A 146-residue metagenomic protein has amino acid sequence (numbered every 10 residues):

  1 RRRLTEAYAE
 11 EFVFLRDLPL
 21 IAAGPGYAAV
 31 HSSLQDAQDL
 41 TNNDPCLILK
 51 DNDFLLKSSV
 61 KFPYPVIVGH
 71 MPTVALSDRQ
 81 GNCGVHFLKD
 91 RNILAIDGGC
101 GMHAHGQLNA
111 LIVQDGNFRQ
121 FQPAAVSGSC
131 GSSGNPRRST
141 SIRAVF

Functional and structural regions predicted by a protein language model:
R1-A95, G99-G106: Acidic, His/Gly-enriched loop-helix segments that form or flank divalent-metal centers in metallo-dependent hydrolases
K89-F146: Binuclear metal-dependent phosphoesterase catalytic core
